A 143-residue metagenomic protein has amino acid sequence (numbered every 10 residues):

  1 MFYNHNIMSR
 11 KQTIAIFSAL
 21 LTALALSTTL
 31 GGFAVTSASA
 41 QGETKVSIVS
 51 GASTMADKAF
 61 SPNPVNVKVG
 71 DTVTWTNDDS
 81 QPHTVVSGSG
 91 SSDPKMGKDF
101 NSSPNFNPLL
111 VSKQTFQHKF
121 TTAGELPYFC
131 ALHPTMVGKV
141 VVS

Functional and structural regions predicted by a protein language model:
F2-Y3, S9-A19, L30-S143: Extracytoplasmic copper-binding redox domains, predominantly the cupredoxin/blue-copper superfamily
L26-S27: N-terminal start and proteolytic maturation junction detector
